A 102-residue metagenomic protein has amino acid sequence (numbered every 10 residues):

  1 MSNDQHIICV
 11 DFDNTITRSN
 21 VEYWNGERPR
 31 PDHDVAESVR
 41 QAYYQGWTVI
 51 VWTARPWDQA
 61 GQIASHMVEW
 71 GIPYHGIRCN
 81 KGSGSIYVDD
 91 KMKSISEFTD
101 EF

Functional and structural regions predicted by a protein language model:
M1-F102: Catalytic phosphate/metal-binding cores of nucleic-acid and nucleotide-processing enzymes, i.e., regions that mediate
